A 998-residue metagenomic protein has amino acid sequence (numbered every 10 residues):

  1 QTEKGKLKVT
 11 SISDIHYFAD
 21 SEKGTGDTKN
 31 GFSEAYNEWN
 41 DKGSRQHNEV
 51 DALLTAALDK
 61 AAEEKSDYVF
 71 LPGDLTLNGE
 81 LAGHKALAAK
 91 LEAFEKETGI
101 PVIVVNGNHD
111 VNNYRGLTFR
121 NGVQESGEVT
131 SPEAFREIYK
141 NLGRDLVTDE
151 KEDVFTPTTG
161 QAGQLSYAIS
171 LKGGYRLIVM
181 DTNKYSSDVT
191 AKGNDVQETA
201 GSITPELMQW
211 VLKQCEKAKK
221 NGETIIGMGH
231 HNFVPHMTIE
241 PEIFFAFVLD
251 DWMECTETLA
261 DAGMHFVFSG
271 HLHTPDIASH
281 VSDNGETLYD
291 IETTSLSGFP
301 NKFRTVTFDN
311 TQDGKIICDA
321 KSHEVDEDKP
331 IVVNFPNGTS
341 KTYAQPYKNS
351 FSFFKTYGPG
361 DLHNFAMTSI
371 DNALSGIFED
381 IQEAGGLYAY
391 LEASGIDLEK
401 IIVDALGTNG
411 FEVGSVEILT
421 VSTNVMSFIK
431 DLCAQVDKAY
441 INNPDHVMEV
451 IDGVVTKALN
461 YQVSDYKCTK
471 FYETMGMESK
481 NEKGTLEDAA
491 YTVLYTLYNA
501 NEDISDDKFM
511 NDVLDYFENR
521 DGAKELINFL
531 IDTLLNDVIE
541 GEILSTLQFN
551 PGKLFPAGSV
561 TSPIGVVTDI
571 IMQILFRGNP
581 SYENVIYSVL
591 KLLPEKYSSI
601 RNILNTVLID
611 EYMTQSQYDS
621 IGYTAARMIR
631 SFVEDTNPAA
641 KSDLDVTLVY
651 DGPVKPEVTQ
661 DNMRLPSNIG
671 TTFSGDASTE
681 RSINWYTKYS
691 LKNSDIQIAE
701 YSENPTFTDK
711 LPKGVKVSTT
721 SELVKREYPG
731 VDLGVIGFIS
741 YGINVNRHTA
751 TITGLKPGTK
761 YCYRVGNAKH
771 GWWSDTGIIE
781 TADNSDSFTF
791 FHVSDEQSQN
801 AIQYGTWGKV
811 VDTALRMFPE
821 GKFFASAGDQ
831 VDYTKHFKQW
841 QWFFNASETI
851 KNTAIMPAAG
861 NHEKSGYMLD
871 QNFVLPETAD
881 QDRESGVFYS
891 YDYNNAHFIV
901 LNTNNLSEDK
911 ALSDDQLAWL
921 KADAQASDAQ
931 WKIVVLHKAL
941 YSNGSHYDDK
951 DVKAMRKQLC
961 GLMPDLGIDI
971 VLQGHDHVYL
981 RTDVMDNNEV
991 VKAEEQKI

Functional and structural regions predicted by a protein language model:
Q1-G5, Y36-E38, K329-G737: Non-catalytic terminal accessory segments
Q1-L81, D661-N668, G675-R681, K688-L691 (+2 more regions): N-terminal active-site segment of His-dependent metallophosphoesterases
K6-A19, G174-T190, M228, Y289-T294 (+5 more regions): Active-site-proximal beta-strand elements of phosphoester/diester hydrolases
D14, D74, G107, H230 (+6 more regions): Active-site glycine-centered loops adjacent to acidic/histidine catalytic or metal-binding residues that shape
H16-A52, G79, S187-I203, P241-F244 (+6 more regions): Acidic/histidine-rich helix-loop elements that form or flank divalent-metal/phosphate-binding sites at the catalytic
A62-K65, R176-V179, T190-T287, D380 (+9 more regions): His/acidic metal-ligating clusters that form di-metal
A86-Q209, N284, T305, S740-G742 (+5 more regions): Extended active-site neighborhood of metal-dependent phosphoesterases/phosphodiesterases
T753-L755: Hydrophobic loop/turn residues within beta-sheet-rich immunoglobulin-like superfamily modules
